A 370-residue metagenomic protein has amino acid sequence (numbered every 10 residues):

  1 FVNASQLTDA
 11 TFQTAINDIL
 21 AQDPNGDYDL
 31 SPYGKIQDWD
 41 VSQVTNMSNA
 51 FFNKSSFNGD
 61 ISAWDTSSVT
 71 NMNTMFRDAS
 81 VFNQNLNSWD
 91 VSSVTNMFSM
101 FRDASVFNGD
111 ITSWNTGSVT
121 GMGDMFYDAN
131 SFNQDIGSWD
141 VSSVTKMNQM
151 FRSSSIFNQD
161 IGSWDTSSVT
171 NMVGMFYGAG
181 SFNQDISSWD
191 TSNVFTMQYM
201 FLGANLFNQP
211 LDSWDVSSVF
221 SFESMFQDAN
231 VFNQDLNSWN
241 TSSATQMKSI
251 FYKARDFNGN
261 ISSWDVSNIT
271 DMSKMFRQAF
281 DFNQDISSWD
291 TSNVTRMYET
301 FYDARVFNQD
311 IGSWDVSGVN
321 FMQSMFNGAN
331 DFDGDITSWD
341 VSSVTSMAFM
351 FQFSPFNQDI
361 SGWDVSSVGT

Functional and structural regions predicted by a protein language model:
F1-T370: Negatively charged
